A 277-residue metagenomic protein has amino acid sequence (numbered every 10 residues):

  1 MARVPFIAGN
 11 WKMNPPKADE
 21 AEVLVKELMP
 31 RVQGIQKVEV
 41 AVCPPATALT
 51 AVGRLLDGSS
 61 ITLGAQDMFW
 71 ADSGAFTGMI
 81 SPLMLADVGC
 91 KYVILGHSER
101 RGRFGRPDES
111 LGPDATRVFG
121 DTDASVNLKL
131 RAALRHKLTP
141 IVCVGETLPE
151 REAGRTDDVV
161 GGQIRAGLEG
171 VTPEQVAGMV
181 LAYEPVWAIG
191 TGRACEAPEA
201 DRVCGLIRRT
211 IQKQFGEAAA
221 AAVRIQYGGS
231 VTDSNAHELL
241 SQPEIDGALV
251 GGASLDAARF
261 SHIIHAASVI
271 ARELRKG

Functional and structural regions predicted by a protein language model:
M1-G277: Active-site loop-to-helix "anion-binding N-cap" substructures in soluble metabolic enzymes
